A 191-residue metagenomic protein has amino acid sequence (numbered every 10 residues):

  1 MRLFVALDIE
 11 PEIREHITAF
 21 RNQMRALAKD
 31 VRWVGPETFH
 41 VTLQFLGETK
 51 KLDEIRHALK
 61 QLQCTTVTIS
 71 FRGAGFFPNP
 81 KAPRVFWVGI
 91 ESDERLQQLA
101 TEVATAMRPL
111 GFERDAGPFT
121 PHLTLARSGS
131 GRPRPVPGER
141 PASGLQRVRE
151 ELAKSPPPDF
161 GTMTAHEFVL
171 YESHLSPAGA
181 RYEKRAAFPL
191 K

Functional and structural regions predicted by a protein language model:
M1-K191: Histidine-dependent nucleotide/RNA phosphoesterase domain, centered on the 2H-phosphoesterase fold with its duplicated
